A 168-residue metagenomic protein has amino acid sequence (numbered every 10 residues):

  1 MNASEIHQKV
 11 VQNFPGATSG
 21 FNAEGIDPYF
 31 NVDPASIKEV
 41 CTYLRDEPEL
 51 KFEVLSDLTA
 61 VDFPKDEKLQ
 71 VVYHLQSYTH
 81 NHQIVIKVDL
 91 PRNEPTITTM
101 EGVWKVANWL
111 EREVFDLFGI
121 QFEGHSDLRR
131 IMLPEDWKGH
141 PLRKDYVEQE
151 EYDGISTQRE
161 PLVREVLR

Functional and structural regions predicted by a protein language model:
M1-R168: Terminal low-complexity/charged segments
